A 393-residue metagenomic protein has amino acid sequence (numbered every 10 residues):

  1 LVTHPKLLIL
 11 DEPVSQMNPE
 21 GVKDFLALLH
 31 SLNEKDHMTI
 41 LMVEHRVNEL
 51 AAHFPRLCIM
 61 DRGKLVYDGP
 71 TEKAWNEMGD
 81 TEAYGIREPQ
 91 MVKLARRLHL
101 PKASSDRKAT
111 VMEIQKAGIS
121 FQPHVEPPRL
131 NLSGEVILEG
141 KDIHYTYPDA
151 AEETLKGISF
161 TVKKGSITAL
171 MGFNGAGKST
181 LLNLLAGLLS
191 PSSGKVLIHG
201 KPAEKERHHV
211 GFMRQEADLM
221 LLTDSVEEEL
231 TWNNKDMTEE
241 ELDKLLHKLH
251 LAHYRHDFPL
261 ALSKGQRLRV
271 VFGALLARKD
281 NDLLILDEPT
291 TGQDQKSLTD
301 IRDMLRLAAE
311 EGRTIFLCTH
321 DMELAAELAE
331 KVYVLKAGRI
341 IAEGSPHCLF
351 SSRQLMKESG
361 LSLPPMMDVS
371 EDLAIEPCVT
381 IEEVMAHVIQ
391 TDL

Functional and structural regions predicted by a protein language model:
L8-D11, L284-D287: Catalytic Walker B motif of ABC-type/P-loop ATPase nucleotide-binding domains
E44-H45, T319-H320: H-loop/switch region of ABC-family ATPase nucleotide-binding domains
R62-G63, G338: Conserved ABC ATPase "signature" C-loop
T81-V136, M356-L393: ABC ATPase nucleotide-binding domains
M171-F173: The feature captures the beta-strand-to-loop junction immediately N-terminal to the Walker
A186: Helix-to-loop junction immediately C-terminal to a conserved catalytic motif
G194-R207: Conserved ABC transporter NBD signature motif
E239-Y254: Conserved ABC ATPase "signature" region
